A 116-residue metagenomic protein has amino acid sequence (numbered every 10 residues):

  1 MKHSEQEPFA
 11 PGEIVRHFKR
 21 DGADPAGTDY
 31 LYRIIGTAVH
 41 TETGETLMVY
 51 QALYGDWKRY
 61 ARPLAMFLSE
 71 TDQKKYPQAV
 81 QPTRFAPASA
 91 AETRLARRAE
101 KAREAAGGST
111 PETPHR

Functional and structural regions predicted by a protein language model:
M1-R116: Mixed-charge, low-complexity intrinsically disordered regions
